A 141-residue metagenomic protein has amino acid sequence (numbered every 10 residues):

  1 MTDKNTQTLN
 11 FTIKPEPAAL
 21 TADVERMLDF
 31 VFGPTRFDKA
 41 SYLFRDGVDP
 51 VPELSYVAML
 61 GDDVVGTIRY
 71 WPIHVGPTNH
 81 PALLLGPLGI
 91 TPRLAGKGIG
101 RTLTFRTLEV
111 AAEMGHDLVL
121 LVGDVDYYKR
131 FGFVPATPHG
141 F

Functional and structural regions predicted by a protein language model:
T2-Y42, D49-V65: Short amphipathic alpha-helix that is part of the acyltransferase structural core
T35, G47, I99-T102: Recognition helices and adjacent regulatory flanks at domain boundaries
T35-K39, H80, G123: Alpha-helix N-cap and coil->helix boundary residues
S55-V57, D63-H74, P81-G89: Conserved beta-strand in the GNAT
D63, P77-T78, T91-T102, M114 (+1 more regions): Conserved glycine-rich acetyl-CoA-binding loop
L85, I90, G96-E109, L121: Conserved acetyl-CoA-binding loop-helix of GNAT-fold acetyltransferases
E113-D117, G123-F141: Conserved active-site alpha-helix within GNAT-family acetyltransferase domains
